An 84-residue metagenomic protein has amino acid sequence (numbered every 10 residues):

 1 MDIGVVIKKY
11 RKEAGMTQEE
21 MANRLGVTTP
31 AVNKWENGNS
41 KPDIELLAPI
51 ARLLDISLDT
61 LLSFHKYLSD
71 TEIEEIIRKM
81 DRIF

Functional and structural regions predicted by a protein language model:
V5-M21: Short basic helix-loop element that most often maps to the first helix and adjoining turn of HTH DNA-binding modules
V6, T17, D43-L46, S57: Residues that mark the N-terminal boundary/hinge immediately upstream of a DNA-recognition element
K12, N23, K34, R52: Alpha-helical residues within the helix-turn-helix
E19, P30, D59: Key DNA-contact positions within bacterial/archaeal DNA-binding proteins
L25-K41, S63-K66: Recognition helix of helix-turn-helix/homeodomain-like DNA-binding domains that insert into the DNA major groove
G26, E45-T60: DNA major-groove recognition helix of helix-turn-helix/homeodomain DNA-binding modules
F64-F84: Short, charged recognition helix plus adjacent turn of helix-turn-helix-like nucleic-acid-binding domains
